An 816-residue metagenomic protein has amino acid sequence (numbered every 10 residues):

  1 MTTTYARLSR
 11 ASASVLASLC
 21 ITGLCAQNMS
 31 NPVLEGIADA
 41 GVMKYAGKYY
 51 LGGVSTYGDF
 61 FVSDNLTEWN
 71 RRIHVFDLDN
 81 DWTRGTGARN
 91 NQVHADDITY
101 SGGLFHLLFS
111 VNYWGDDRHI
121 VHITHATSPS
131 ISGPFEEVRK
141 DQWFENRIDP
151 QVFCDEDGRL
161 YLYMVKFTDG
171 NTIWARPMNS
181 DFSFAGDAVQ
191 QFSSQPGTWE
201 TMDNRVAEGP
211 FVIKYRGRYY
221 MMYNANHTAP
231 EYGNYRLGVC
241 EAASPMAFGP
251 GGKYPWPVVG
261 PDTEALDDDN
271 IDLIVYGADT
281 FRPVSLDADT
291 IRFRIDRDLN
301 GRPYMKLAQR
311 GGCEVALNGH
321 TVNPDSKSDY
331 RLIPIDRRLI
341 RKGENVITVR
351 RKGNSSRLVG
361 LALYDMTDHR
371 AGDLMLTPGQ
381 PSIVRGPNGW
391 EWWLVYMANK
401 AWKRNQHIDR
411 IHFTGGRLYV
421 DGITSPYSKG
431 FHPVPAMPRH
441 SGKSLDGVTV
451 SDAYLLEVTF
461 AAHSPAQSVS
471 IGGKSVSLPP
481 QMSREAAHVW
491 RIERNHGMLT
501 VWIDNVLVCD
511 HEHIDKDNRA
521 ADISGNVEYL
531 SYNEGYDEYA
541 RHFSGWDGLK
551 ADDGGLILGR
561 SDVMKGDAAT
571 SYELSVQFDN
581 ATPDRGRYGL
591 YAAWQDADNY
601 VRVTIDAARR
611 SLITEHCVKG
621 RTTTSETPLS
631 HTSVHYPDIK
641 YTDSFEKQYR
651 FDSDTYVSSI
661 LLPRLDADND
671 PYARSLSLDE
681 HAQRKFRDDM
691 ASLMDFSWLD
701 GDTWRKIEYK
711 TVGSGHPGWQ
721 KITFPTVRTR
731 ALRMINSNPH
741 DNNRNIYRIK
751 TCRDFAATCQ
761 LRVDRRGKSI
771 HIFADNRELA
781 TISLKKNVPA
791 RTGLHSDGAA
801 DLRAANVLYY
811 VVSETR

Functional and structural regions predicted by a protein language model:
A26-K44, T67-T99, S132-C154, D181-F211 (+5 more regions): Surface loop/turn signatures of beta-propeller and other carbohydrate-active proteins
Q27, D268, D368-H369, G416-K640 (+5 more regions): Extracellular glycan-recognition regions
A38-Y57, H94-G115, E137-K140, D149-R176 (+3 more regions): Hydrophobic core segments of beta-strands in well-ordered, beta-rich domains
H122-S130, A175-M178, Y235-P245, I408-T414: Beta-propeller blade signature
D279-A288, R292-N300, A308-D365, S483-A487 (+4 more regions): Beta-strand-rich ligand-recognition modules
T348-S355, A398-N399, M734-N742, H795-G798: Short beta-strand-plus-loop segments that form exposed binding edges in beta-rich domains
N354-L363, V527-L530, H740-R753, L802-V807: Edge beta-strands of jelly-roll/beta-sandwich modules across compartments, strongly enriched in secreted/luminal
A540-R541, T582, T627-A756: Aromatic, loop-rich ligand-recognition surfaces of beta-strand-rich domains
